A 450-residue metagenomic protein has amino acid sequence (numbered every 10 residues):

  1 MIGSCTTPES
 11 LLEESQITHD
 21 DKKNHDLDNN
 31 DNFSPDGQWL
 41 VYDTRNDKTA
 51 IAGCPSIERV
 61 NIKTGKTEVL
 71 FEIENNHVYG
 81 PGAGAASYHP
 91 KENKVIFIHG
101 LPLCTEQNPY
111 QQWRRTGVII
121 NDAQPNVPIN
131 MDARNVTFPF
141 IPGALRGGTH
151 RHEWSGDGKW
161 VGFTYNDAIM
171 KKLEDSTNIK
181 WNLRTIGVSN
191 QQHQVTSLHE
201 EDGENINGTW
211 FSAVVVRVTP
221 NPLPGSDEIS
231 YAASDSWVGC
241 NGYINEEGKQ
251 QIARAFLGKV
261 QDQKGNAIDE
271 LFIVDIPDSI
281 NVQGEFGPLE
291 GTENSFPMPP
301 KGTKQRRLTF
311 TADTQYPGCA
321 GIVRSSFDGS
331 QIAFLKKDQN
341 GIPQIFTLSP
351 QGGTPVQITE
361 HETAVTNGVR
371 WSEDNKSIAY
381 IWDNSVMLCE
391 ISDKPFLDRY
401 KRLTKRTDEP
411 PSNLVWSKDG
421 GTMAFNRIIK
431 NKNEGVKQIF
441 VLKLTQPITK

Functional and structural regions predicted by a protein language model:
G3-S4: C-terminal motif of bacterial Sec signal peptides marking the signal peptidase cleavage site
T7-K450: Sequence signature of WD/YWTD-type beta-propeller architectures
